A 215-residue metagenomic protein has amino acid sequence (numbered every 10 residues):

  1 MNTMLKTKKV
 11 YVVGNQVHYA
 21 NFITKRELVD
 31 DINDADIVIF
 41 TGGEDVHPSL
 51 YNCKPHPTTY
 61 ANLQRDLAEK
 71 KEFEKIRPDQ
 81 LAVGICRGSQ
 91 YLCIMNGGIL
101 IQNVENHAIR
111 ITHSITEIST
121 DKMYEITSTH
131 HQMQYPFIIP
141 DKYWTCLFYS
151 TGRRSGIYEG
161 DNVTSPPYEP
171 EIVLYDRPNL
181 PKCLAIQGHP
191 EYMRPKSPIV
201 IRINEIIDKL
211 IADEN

Functional and structural regions predicted by a protein language model:
N2-V13, D31-D34, F40-T41, N62-D79 (+2 more regions): Amide-donor transfer/coupling interface in amidating biosynthetic enzymes
Q16-I23, R194-P195: Short N-terminal binding/cap micro-motifs at the start of the first secondary-structure element
A20-A35: A short, well-structured beta->alpha microelement
I37-L50: Short, solvent-exposed beta-strand-terminating loops
V46-S49, Q90-I94, Y135-P136, M193-P195: Short catalytic/ligand-binding loop motif for oxyanion handling, primarily in non-cytosolic enzymes, centered on
P48-L63: Glycine/threonine-rich flexible loop motifs
I76-G97, H189: Catalytic nucleophile loop
I99-V104: Short, well-structured active-site flanking segments
